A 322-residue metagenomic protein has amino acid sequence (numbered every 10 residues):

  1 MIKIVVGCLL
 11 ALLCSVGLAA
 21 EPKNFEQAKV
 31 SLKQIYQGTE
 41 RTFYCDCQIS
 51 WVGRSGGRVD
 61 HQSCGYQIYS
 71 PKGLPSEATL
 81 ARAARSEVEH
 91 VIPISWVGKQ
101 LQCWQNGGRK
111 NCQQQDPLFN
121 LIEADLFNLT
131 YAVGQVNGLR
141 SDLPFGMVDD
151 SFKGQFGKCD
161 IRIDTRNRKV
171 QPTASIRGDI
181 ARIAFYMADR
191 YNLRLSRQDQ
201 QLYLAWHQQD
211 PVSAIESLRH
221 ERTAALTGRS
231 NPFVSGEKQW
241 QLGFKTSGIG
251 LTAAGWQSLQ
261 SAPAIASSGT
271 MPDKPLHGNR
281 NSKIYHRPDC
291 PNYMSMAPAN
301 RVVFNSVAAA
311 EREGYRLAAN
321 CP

Functional and structural regions predicted by a protein language model:
V5-S15: Bacterial N-terminal signal peptides
G17-P22, A266: Boundary at the C-terminal end of the N-terminal hydrophobic targeting segment
A20-R85, Y203, T223: Aromatic-lined ligand-binding clefts that engage carbohydrates, nucleic acids, or primary amines
R41, D125-L129, G314-L317: Short metal-coordination and nucleic-acid-contact micro-motifs, chiefly zinc-binding Cys/His arrays
F43-C45, Q62, L101, K110 (+3 more regions): Extracellular secreted precursors and ectodomains with disulfide-bonded cysteine-rich loops/domains
W51-G53, S70, R109, L118 (+4 more regions): Secreted/processed peptides and extracellular or luminal domains of membrane proteins
S76-E87, V91-A262: Domain-level detector of nuclease and nuclease-like folds in predominantly extracellular/periplasmic contexts
A253-P322: Mature, structured domains enriched in cysteine- and short glycine motifs
